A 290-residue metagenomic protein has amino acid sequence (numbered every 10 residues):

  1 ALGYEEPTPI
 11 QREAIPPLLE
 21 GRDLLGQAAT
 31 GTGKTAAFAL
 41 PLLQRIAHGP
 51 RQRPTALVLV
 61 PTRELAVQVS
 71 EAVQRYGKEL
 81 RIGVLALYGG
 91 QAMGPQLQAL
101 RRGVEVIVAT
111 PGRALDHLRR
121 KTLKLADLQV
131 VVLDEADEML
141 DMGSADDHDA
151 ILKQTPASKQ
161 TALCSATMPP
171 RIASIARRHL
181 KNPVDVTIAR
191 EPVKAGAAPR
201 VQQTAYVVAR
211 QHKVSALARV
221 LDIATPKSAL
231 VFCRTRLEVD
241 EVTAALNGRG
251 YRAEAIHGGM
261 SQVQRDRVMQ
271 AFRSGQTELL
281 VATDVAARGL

Functional and structural regions predicted by a protein language model:
A1-L290: Conserved helicase RecA-like core
